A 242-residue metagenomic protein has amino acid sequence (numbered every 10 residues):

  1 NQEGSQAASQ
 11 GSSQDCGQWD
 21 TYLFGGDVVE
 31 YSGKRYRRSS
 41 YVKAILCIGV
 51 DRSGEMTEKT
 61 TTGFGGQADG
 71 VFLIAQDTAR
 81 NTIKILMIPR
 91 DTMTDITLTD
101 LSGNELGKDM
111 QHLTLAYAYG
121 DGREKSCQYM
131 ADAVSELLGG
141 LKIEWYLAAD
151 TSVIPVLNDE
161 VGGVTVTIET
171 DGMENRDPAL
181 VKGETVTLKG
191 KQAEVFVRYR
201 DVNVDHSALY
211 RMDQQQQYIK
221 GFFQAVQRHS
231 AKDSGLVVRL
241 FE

Functional and structural regions predicted by a protein language model:
N1-E242: Non-catalytic, solvent-exposed segments at the cell envelope interface
